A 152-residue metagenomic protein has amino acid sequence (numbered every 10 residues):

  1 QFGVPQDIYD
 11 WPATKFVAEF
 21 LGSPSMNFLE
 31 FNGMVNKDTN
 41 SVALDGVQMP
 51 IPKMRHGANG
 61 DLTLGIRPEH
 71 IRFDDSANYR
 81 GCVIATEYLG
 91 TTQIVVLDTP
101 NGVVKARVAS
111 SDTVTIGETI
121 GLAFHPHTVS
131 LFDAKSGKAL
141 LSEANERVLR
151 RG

Functional and structural regions predicted by a protein language model:
Q1-G3, D10-T14: ABC ATPase "signature
Q6-D7, I51: Short, surface-exposed loop/turn motifs that are enriched in glycine and acidic residues and include a nearby proline
L21: Anionic-ligand-binding alpha/beta catalytic cores of soluble enzymes and soluble regulatory domains that recognize
P24-E30, V35-G152: Non-catalytic connector elements of ABC transporters
